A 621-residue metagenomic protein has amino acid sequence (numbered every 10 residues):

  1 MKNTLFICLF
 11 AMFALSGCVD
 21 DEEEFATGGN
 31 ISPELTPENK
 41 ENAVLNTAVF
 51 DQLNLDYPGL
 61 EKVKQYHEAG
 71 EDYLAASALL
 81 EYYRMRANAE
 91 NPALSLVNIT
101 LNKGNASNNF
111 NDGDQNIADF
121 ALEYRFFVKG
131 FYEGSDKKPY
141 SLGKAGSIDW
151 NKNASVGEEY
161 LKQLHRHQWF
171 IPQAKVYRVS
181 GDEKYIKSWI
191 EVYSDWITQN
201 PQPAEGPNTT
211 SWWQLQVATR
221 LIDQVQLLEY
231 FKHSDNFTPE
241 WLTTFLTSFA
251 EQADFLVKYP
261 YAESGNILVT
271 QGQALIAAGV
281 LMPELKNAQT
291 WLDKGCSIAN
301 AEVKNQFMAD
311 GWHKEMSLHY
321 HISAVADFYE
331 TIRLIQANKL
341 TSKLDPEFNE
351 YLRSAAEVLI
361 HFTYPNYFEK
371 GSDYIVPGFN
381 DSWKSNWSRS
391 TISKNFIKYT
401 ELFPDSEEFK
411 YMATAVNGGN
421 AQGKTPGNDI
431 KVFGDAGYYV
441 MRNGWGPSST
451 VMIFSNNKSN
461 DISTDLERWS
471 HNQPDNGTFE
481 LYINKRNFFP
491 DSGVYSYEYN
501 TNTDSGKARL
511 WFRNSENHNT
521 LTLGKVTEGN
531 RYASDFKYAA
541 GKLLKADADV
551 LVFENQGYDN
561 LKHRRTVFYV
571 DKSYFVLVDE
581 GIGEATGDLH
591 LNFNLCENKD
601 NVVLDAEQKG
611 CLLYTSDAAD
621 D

Functional and structural regions predicted by a protein language model:
I7-A14: Bacterial N-terminal signal peptides
L15-P37: Bacterial Sec-dependent N-terminal signal peptides
A154-A355: Aromatic-lined, polymer-binding surfaces characteristic of secreted/periplasmic polysaccharide-degrading enzymes
W312-F488, L544-E554: Carbohydrate-active enzyme catalytic cores, enriched for enzymes that act on polyanionic acidic polysaccharides
G434-T450, K525-K572: Extended, loop-rich substrate-binding clefts of extracytoplasmic carbohydrate-active enzymes
M452-G541: Catalytic core of carbohydrate-active enzymes
V552-D600: Acidic, contiguous internal or C-terminal segments within carbohydrate-active enzymes that form a structured patch used
Y614-D621: Conserved small/polar residues in nucleotide/adenosyl-binding loops
